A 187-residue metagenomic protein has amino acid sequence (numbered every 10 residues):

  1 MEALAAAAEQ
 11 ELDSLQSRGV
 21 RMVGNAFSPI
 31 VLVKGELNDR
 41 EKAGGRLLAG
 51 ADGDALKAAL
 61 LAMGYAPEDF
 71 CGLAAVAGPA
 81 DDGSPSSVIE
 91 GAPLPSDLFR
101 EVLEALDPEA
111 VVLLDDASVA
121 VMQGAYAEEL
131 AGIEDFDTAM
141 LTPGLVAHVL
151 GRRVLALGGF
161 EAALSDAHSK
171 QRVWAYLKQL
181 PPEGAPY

Functional and structural regions predicted by a protein language model:
M1-Y187: A polyanion-binding, active-site-adjacent surface
